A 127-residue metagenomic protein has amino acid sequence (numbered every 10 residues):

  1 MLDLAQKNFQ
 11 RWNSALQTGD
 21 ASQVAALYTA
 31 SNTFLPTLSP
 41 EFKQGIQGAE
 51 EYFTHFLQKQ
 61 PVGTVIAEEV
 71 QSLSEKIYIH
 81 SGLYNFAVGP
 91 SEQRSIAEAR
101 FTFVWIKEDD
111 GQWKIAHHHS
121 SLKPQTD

Functional and structural regions predicted by a protein language model:
M1-Q23, T33-D127: A beta-strand edge to alpha-helix "cap/lid" segment located at domain peripheries
